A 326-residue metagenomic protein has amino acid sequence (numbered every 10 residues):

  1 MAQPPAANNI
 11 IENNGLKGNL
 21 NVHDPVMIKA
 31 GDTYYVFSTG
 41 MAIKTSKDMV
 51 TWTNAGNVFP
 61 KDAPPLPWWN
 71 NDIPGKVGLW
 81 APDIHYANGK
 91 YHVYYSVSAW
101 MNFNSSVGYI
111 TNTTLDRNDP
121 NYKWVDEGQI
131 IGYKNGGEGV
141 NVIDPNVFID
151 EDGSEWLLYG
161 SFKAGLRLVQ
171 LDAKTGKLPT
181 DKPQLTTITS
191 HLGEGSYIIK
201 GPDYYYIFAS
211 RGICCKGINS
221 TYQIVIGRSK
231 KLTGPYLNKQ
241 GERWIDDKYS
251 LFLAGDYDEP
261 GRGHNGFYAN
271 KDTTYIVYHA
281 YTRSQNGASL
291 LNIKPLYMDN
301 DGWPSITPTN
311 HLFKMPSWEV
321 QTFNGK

Functional and structural regions predicted by a protein language model:
A2-K326: Carbohydrate-active catalytic/glycan-binding domains of CAZyme proteins, especially the secreted or lumenal ectodomains
